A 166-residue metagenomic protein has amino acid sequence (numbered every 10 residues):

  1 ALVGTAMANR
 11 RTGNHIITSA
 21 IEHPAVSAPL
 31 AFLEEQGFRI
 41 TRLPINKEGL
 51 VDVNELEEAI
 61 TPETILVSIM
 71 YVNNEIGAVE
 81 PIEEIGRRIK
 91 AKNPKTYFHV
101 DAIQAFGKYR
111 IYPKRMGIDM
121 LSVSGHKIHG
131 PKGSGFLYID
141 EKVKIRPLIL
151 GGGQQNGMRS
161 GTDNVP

Functional and structural regions predicted by a protein language model:
A1-P166: Pyridoxal 5′-phosphate
